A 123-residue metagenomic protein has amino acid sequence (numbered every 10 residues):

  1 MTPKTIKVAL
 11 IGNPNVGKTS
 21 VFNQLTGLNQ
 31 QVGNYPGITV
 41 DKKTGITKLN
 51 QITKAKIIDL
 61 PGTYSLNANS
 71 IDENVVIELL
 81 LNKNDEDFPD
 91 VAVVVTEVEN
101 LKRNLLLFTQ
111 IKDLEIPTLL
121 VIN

Functional and structural regions predicted by a protein language model:
M1-I71: Conserved G1/Walker A P-loop phosphate-binding module
K48-Q51, V75-N123: Conserved C-terminal guanine-recognition region of P-loop GTPase G domains, centered on the G4
